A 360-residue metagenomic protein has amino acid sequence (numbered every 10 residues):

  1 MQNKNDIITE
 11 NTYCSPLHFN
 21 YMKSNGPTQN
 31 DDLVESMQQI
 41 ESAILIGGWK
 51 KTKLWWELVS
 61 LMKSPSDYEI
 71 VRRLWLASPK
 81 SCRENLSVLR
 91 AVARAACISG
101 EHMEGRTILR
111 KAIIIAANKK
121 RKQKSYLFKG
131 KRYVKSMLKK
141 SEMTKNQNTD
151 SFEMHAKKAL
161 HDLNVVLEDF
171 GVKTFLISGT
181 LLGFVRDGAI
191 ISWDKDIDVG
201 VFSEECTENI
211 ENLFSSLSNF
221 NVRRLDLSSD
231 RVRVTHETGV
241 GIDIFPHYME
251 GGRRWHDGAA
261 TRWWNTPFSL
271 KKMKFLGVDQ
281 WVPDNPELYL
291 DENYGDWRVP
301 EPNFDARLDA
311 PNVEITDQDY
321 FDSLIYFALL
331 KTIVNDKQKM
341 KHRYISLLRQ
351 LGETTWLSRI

Functional and structural regions predicted by a protein language model:
K23, W55-L58, V92: Structural register within alpha-helical repeat arrays
G26, S60-L61, R94-A95, K331: Residue-level signature for tetratricopeptide repeat
G47, S78-C82, I115-K119, L351: Alpha-helical junction/boundary sensor with strong preference for TPR arrays
W49-P79: Alpha-helical adaptor scaffolds
R83-R94, I98, H102, R106-L176: Helical scaffold of the NTase/Pol beta-like nucleotidyltransferase catalytic core
N148-N164, E168, F214-W281, L288 (+2 more regions): Conserved catalytic core of two-metal-ion nucleotidyltransferases
N164-I197, E204: Active-site nucleotide-donor binding segment shared across nucleotidyl transfer reactions
